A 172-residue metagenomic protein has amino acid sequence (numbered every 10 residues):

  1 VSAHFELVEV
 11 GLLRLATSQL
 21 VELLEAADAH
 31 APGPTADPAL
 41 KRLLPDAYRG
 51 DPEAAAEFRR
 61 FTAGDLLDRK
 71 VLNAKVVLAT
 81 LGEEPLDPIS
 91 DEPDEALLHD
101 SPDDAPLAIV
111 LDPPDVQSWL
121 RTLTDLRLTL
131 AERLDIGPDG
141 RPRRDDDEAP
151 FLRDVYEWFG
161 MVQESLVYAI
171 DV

Functional and structural regions predicted by a protein language model:
V1-L107, D115-V172: Charged, alpha-helix-forming regions
